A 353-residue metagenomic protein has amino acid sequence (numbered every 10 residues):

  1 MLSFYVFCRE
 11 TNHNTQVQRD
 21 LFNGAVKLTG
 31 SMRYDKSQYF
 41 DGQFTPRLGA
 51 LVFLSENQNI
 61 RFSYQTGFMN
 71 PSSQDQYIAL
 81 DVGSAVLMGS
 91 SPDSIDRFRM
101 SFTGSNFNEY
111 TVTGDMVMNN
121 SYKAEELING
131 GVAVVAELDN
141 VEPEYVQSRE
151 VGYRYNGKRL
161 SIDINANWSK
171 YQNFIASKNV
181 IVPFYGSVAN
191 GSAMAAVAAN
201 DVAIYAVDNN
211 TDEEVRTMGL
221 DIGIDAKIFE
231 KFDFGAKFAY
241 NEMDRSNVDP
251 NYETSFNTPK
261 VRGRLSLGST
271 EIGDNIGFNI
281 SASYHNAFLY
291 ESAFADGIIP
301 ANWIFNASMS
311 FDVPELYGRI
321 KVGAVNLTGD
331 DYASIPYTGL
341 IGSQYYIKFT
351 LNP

Functional and structural regions predicted by a protein language model:
M1, D35-Y39, Q65-P71, I78-L80 (+5 more regions): Structural signature of outer-membrane beta-barrel domains
M1-L2, L28-R33, G89-I95, G130-E137 (+6 more regions): Extracytoplasmic loops and strand-loop junctions of Gram-negative outer membrane beta-barrel proteins
M1-L51, I224-Y240: Surface-exposed extracellular loop regions of Gram-negative outer-membrane beta-barrel proteins
M1-Y5, T45-G49, Y77-S84, N179-V188 (+4 more regions): Flexible, surface-exposed loop regions and adjacent strand-edge segments of Gram-negative outer-membrane beta-barrel
Y5-H13, G42-F44, Y145-R149, N156 (+4 more regions): Residues that define the transmembrane beta-barrel architecture of outer-membrane proteins
L21-F22, K158-Y290, T350: Gram-negative outer-membrane beta-barrel transporters
L51, N59-Q65, D225, F229-Y240 (+1 more regions): Conserved C-terminal beta-signal and adjacent last beta-strands/turns of outer-membrane beta-barrel proteins
D93-I204: Membrane-embedded beta-barrel scaffold of Gram-negative outer-membrane proteins
